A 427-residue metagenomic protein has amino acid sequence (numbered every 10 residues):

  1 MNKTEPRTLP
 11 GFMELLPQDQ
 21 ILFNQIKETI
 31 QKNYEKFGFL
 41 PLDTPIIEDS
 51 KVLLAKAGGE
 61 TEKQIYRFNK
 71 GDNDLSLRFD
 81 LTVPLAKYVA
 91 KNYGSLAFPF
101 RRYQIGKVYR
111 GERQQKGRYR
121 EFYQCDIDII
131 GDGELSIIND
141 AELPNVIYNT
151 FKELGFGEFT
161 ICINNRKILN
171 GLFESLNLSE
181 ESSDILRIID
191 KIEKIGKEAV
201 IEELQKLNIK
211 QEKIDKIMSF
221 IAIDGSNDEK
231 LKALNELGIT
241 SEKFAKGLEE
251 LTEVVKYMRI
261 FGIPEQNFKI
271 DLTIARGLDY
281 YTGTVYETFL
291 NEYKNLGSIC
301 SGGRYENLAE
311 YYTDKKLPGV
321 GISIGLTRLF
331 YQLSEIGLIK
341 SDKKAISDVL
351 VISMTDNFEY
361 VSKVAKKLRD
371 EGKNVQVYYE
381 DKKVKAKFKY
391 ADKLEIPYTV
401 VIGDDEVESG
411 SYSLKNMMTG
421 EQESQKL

Functional and structural regions predicted by a protein language model:
M1-D19, N69, S179: Auxiliary tRNA-acceptor-end handling modules of aminoacyl-tRNA synthetases
D19-F37, E48-D49, T82-Y93, R102-G157 (+1 more regions): Positively charged, Gly/Ser-enriched RNA/tRNA-binding surfaces
L42, I46-L75: Polyanion/phosphate-binding surface patch
K63-D72, L178-I201, L290-E292: Acidic, His- and aromatic-enriched active-site or binding-groove loops in soluble protein domains that engage sugars
E121-D126, I163-G171: Short, conserved phosphate-binding/catalytic loop or strand-edge motifs used in phosphoryl-/nucleotidyl-transfer
E158-K167, I185, F268-T273: Short, surface-exposed recognition loops or helix-turn segments adjacent to catalytic cores
F173-E181, Q211, G238: Phosphate-rich ligand and nucleic-acid binding surfaces
